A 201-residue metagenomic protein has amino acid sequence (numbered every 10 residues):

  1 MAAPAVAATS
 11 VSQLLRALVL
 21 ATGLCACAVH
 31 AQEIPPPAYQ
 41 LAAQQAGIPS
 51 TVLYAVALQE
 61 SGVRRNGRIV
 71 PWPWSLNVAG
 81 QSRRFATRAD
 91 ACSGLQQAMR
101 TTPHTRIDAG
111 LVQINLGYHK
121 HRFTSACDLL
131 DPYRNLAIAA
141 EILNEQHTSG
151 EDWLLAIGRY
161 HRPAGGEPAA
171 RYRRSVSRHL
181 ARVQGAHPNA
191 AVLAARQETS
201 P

Functional and structural regions predicted by a protein language model:
A2, L20, Q32-E33: A short alpha-helix capping/helix-coil boundary motif
A2, V6-A8, Q184-H187: An exposure/low-complexity boundary signal
A2-P4, E198-P201: Short, intrinsically disordered, low-complexity terminal/loop segments
P4-L18: Bacterial N-terminal signal peptides that target proteins for export
R16-A26: Bacterial N-terminal signal peptides
C27-A31: Sec/Tat signal peptide C-region and signal peptidase I cleavage site
Q32-N189, P201: Catalytic glycan-binding domains that act on GlcNAc-containing polysaccharides
A194-R196: Short, Lys/Arg-rich, disordered C-terminal segments of secreted/exported proteins that correspond to mature bioactive
